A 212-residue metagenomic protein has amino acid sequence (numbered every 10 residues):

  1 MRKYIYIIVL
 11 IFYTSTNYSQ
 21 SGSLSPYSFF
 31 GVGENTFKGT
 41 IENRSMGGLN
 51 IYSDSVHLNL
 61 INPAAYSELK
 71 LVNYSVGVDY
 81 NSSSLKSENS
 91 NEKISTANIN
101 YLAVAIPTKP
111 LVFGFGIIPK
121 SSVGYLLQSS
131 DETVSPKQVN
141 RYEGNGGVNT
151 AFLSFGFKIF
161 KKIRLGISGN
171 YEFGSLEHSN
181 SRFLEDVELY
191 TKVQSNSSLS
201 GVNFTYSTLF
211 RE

Functional and structural regions predicted by a protein language model:
M1-I5: Bacterial N-terminal signal peptides that target proteins for export
I7-I8, P26: Short helix-onset patch at the extreme N-terminus, typifying the N->h transition of secretory signal peptides
L10-I11, K70: Short, linear, compositionally biased motifs with a strong N-terminal bias
T14-T16: N-terminal signal peptide c-region/cleavage motif recognized by signal peptidases
Q20-E212: Subset of outer-membrane beta-barrel
